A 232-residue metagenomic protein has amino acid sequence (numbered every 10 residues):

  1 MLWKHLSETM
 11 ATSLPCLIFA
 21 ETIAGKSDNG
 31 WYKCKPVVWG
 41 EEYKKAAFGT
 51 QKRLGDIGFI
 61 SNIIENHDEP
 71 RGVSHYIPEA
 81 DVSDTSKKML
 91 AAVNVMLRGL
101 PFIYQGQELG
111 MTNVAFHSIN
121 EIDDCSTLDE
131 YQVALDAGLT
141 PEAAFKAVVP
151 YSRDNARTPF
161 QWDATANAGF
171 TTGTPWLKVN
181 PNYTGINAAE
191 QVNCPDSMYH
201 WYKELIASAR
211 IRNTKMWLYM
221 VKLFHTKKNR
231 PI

Functional and structural regions predicted by a protein language model:
M1-I232: Active-site and adjacent substrate-binding regions of carbohydrate-active enzymes
